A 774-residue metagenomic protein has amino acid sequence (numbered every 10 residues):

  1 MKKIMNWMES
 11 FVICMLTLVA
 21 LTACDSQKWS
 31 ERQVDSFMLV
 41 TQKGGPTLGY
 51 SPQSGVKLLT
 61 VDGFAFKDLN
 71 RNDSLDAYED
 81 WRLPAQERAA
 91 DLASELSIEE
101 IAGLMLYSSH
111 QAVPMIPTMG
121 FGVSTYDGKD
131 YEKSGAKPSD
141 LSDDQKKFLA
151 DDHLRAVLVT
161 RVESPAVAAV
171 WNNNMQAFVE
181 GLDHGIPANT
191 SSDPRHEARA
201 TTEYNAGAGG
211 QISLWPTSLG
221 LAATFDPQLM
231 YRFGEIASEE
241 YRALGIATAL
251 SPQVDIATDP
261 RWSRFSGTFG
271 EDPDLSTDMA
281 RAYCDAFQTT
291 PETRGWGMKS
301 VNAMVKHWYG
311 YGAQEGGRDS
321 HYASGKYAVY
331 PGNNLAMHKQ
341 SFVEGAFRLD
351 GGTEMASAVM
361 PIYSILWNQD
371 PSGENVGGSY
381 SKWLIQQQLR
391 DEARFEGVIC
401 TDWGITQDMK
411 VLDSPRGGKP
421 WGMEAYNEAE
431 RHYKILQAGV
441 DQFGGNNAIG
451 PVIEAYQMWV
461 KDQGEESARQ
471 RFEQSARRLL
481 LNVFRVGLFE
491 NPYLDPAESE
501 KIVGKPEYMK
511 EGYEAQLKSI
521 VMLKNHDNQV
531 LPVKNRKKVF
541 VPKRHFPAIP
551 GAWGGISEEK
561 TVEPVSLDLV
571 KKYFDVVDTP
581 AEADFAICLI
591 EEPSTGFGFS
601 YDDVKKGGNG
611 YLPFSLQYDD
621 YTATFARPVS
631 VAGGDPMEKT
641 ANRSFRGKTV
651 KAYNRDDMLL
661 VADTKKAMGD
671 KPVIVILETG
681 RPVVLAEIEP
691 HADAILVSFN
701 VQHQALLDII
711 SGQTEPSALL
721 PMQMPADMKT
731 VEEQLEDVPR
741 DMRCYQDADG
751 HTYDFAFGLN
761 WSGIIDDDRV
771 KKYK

Functional and structural regions predicted by a protein language model:
M1, L21-C24: Extended, solvent-exposed polar beta/coil surface segments
K2-V12: Bacterial N-terminal signal peptides that target proteins for export
S10-A20: Bacterial N-terminal signal peptides
C24-K774: Glycoside hydrolase catalytic-domain context in secreted enzymes
